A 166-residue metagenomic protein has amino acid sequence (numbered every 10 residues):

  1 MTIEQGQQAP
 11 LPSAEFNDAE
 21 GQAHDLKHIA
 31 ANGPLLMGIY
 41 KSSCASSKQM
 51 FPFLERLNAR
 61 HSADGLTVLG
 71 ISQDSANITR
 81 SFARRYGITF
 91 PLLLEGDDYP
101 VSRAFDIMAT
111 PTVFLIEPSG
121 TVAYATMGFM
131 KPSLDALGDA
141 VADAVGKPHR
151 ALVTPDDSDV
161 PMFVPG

Functional and structural regions predicted by a protein language model:
M1-A31, L35, A63, R80 (+3 more regions): Non-globular targeting/processing and membrane-anchoring segments
E15-F16, I39, L115: Hydrophobic beta-strand positions
L26-K48, L54: Short active-site neighborhood of thiol/selenol oxidoreductases, capturing the structured segment around
K41, I71-Q73, P118: Cofactor-binding loop segments of dinucleotide-utilizing enzymes, especially the Rossmann-like FAD- and NAD(P)+-binding
Q49-Y86, V101: Structural microenvironment flanking redox-active thiols in thiol-disulfide oxidoreductases
R84-F114: Short, internal strand/loop/helix patches that form the active-site neighborhood or redox-interaction surface
P111-M127: A short, hydrophobic beta-strand/beta-hairpin element that forms part of a small beta-sheet core
